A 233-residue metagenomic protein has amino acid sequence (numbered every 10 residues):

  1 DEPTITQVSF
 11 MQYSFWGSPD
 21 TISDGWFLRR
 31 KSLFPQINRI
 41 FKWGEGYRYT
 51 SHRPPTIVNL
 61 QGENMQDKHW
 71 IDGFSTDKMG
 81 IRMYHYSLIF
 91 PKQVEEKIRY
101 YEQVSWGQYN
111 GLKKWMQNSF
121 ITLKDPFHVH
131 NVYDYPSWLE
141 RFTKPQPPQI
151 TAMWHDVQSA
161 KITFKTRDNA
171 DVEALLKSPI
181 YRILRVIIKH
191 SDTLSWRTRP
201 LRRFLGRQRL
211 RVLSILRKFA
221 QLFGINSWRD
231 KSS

Functional and structural regions predicted by a protein language model:
D1-K231: Catalytic-site signature of metal-activated, phosphate-bearing donor transferases, centered on the GT-A/GT-A-like
